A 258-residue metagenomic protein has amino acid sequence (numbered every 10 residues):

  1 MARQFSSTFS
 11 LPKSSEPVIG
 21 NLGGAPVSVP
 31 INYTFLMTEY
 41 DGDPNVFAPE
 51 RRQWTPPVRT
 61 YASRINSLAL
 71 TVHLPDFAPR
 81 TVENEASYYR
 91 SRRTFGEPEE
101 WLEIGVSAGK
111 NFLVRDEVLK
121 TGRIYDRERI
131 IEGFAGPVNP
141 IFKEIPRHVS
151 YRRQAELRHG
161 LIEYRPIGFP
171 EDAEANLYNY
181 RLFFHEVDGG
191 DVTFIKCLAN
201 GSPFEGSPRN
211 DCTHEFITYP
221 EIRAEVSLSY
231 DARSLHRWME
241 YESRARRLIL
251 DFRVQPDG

Functional and structural regions predicted by a protein language model:
M1-D172: N-terminal export/ancillary region detector
S15-L22, F183-H185, H214-I217: Short acidic-hydrophobic surface loop/beta-edge motif
D41-D43, D76, D116, D126 (+6 more regions): Acidic-enriched, low-complexity/disordered segments with a strong bias for Aspartate over Glutamate
E144-P208: Signature of long, low-cysteine stretches enriched in small and polar/charged residues
G190-G258: Long, compositionally biased interface segments
